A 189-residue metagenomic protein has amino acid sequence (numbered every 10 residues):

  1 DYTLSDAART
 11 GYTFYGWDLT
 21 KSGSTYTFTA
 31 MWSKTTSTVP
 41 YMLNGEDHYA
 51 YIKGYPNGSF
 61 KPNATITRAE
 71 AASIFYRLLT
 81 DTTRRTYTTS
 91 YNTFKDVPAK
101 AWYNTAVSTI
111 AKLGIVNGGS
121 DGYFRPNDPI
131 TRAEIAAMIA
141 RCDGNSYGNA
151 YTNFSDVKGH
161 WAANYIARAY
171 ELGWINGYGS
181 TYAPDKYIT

Functional and structural regions predicted by a protein language model:
D1-Y51, T105-S108, N164: Secondary-structure capping and domain/repeat boundary segments
K34-N104, K112-A133, A140-Y165, E171-I188: Feature responds to low-complexity, polar/acidic, surface-exposed segments characteristic of secreted/exported proteins
